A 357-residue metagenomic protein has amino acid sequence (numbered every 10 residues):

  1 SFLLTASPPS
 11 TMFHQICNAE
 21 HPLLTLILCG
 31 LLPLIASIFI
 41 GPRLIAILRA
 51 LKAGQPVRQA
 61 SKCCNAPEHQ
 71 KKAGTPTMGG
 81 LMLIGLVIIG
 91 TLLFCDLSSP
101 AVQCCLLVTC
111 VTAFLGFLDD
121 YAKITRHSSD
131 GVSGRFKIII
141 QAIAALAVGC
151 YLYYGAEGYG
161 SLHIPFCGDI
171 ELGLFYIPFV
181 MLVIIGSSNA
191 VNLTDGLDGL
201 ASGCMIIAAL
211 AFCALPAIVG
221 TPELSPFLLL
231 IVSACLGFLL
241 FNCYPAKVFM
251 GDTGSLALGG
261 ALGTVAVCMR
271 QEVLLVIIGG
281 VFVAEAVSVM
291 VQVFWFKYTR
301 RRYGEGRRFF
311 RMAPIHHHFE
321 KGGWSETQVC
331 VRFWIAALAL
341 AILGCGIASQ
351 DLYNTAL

Functional and structural regions predicted by a protein language model:
S1-R49, G85-F114, V148, L152-G155 (+1 more regions): Alpha-helical transmembrane segments
L3-H14, N18-A19, P67-E68, A73 (+1 more regions): Interfacial loop/helix-cap signal at membrane boundaries in integral membrane proteins
R49, G54, Q70, M82: A cross-family signal for N-terminal binding/gating loops and helix N-caps that shape access to the active site
Q59-T75, H127-I140: Juxtamembrane helix-capping/reentrant segments at transmembrane boundaries
K123-S133, I164-I170, R300-R302: Membrane interface segments of multi-pass transport proteins and intramembrane proteases
I143-A144: Extended accessory regions or peripheral subdomains of proteins
